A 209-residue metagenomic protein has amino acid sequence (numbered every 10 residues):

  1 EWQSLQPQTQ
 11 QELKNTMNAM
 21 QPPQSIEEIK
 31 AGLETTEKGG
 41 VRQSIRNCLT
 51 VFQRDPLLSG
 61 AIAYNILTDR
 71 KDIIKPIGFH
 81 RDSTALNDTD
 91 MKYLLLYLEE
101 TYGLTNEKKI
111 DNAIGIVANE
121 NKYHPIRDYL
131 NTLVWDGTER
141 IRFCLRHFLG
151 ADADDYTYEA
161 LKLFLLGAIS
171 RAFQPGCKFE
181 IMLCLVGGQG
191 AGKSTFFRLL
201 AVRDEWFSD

Functional and structural regions predicted by a protein language model:
W2-R140, D155-E159: N-terminal nucleic-acid engagement/recognition segments and initiation subdomains in replication, restriction
I114-D209: P-loop NTPase catalytic core of nucleic-acid-dependent motor ATPases
